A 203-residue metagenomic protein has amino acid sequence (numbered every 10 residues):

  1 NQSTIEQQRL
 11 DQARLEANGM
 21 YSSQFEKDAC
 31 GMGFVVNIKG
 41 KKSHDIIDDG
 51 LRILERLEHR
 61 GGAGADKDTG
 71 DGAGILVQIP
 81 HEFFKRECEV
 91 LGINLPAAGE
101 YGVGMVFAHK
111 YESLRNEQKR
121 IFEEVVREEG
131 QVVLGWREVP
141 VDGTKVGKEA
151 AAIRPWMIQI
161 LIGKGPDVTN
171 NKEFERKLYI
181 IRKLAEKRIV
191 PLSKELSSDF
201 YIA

Functional and structural regions predicted by a protein language model:
N1-A203: N-terminal segments that mediate ammonia production and transfer in glutamine-dependent amidotransferase systems
